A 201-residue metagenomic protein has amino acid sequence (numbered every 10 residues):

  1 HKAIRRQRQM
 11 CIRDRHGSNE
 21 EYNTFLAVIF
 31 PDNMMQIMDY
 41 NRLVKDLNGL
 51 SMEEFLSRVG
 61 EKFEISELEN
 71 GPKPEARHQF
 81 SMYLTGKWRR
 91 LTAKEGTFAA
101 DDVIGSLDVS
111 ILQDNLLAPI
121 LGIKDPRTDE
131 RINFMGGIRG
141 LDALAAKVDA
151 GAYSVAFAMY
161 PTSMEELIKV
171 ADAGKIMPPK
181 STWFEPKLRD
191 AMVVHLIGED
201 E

Functional and structural regions predicted by a protein language model:
H1-I12: Single conserved hydrophobic/aromatic residue that forms the stacking wall/gate of nucleotide- or nucleobase-binding
R15-G17, N70-G71, P179-F184: Short proline/glycine-enriched turn/loop segments at secondary-structure junctions
H16-N70: A conserved active-site cap/scaffold subdomain adjacent to cofactor or substrate pockets
S18-T24, P74-A76, T85, P186: A short, structural micro-pattern
A27, Q79-Y83, M192: Short beta-strand scaffold segments in enzyme catalytic cores
D32-M35, K87-R89, G96-F98, P161-M164 (+1 more regions): Short, glycine-/Ser/Thr-/acidic-enriched flexible segments
M52-G122, I132-A152: C-terminal catalytic or substrate-handling cores of phosphate/nucleotide- and metal-cofactor-dependent proteins acting
L116-A118, G122-E201: Charged substrate- and nucleic-acid-binding regions of tRNA-handling and nucleotidyl-transfer enzymes, centered on
